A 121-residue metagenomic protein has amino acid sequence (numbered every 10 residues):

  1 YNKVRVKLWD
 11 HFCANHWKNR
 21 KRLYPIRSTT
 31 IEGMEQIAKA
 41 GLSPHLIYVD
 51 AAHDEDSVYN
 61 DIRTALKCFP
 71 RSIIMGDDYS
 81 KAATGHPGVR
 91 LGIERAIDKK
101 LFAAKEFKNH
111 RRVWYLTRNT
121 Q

Functional and structural regions predicted by a protein language model:
Y1-Q121: S-adenosylmethionine/decaboxylated-SAM
